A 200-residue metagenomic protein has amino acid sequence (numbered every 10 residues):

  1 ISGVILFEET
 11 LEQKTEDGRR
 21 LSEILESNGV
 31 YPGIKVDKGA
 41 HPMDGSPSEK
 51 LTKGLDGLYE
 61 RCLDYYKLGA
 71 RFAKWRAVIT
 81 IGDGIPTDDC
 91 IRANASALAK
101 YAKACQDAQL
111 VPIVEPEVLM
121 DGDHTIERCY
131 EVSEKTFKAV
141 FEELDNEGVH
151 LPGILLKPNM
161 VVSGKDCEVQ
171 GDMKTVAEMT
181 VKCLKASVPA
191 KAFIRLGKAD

Functional and structural regions predicted by a protein language model:
I1-L68, I81, V169, M173 (+4 more regions): Alpha/beta catalytic barrel-like cores
I1-S2, S27-P32, L68-R71, Q106-P112 (+2 more regions): Short, well-ordered coil/turn segments that N-cap beta-strands
Q13, G39-M43, I79-I85, L119-D123 (+1 more regions): Conserved radical SAM core fold
P47-C62, P86-Y101, K135: Glycine-rich anion/phosphate-binding loops
S48-E49, I79-I91, G122-Y130: Surface-exposed cleft-lining segments at the edges of enzyme active sites
W75, V114, L156: Conserved, mostly hydrophobic/aromatic
L98, A108-P112, P116-H124, V132 (+1 more regions): Conserved anion-binding
H124-D200: Active-site capping/gating regions of soluble enzymes
